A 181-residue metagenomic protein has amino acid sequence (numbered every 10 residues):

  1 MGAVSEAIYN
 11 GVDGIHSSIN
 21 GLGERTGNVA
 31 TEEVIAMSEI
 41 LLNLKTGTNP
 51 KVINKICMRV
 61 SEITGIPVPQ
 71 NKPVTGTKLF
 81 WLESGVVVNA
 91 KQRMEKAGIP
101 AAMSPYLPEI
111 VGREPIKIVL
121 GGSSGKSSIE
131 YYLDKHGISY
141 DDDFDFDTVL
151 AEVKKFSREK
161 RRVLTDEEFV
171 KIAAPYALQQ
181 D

Functional and structural regions predicted by a protein language model:
M1, L22-T26, K78-W81: Flexible loop/turn segments at secondary-structure boundaries
M1-N10: Catalytic cores of alpha/beta
A3, G27-E33, G125, I129: Catalytic-loop motifs flanking and including active-site residues across diverse enzymes
S5-E6, A36, K55: Alpha-helical scaffolding segments of alpha/beta enzyme cores, especially the outer helices of TIM-barrel or partial
N10-G27: Glycine-rich phosphate-binding active-site loops on the catalytic face of alpha/beta enzymes
G11, V34, L133: Conserved, mostly hydrophobic/aromatic
G23-N49: C-terminal helical cap(s) of enzyme catalytic domains, especially alpha/beta-barrels
T46-D181: A mid-to-C-terminal "edge-of-domain" accessory segment
